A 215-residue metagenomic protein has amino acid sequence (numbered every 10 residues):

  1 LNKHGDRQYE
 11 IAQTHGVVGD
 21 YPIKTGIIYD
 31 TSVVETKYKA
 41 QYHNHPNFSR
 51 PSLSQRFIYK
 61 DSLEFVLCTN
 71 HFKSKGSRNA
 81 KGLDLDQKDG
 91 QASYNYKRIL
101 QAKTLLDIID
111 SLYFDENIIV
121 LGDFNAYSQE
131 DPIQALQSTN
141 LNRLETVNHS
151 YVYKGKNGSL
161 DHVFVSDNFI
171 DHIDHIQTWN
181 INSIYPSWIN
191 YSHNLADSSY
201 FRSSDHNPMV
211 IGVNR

Functional and structural regions predicted by a protein language model:
L1-R215: Divalent cation-coordinating acidic motifs and surrounding scaffolds that mediate Ca2+/Mg2+/Mn2+/Zn2+-dependent binding
